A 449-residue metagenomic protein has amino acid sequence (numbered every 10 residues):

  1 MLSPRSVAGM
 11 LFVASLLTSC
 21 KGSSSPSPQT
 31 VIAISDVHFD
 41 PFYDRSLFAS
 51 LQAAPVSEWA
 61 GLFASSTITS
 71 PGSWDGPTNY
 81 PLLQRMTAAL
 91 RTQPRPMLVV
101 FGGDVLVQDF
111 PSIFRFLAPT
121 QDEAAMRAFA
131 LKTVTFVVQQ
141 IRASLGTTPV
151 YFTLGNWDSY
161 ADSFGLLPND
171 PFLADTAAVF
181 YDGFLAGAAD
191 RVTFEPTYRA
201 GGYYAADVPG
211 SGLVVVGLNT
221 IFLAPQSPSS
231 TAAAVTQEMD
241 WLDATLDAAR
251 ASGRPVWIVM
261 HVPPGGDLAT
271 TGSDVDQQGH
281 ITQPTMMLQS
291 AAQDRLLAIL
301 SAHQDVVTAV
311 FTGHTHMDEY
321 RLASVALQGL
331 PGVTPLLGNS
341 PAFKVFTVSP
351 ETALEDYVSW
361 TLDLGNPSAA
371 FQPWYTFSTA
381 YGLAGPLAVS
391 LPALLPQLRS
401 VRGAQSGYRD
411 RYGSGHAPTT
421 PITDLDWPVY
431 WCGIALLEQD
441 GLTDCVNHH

Functional and structural regions predicted by a protein language model:
M1-A8: Bacterial N-terminal signal peptides that target proteins for export
L16-S19: C-terminal motif of bacterial Sec signal peptides marking the signal peptidase cleavage site
K21-S23: Bacterial signal peptide processing site
S25-F101, F172-V214, F222-S252, M317-H449: Metal-dependent phosphoesterase/phosphodiesterase active-site architecture
D36, G103-D104, G155-N156, H261 (+1 more regions): Active-site glycine-centered loops adjacent to acidic/histidine catalytic or metal-binding residues that shape
I68, D75-G165: Core catalytic region of metal-dependent phosphoesterases/phosphodiesterases, especially metallo-beta-lactamase-like
T92-R95, A143-L145, P149, V214-G217 (+1 more regions): His/acidic metal-ligating clusters that form di-metal
V105-Q108, E123, R127, A206 (+1 more regions): Catalytic cores of eukaryotic secretory-pathway lumenal/extracellular enzymes that build and remodel glycoconjugates
